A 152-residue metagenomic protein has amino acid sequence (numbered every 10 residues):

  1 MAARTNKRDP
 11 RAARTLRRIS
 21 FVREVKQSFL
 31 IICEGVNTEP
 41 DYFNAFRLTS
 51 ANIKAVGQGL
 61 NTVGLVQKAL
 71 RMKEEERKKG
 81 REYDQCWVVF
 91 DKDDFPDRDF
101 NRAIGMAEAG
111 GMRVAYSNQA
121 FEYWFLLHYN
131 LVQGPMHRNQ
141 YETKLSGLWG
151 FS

Functional and structural regions predicted by a protein language model:
M1-L30, E39-P40, N44-V56, E74-R81 (+2 more regions): C-terminal accessory helical subdomains adjacent to catalytic cores in phosphodiester- and nucleotide-handling enzymes
E34-V36: Helix N-cap/beta->alpha junction signal
Q58-V66: Phosphate/oxyanion-binding active-site loops and adjacent basic polyanion-contact surfaces
V66-K73: Glycine-rich, highly charged phosphate/nucleotide-binding loops
